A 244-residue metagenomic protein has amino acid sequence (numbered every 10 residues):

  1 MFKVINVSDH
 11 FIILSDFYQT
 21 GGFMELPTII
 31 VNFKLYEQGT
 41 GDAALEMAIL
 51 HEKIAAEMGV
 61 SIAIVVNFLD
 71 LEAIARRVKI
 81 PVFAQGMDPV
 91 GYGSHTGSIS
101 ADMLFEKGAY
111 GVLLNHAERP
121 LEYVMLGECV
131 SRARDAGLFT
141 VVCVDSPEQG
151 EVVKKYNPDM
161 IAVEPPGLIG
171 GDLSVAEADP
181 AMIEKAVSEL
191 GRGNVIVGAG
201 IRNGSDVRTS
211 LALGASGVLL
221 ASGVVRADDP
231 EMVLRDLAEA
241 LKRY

Functional and structural regions predicted by a protein language model:
I13-I99, T140, E148-N157, R226: Conserved N-terminal beta1-alpha1 strand-loop-helix module at the mouth
K34, N67, L104, E164 (+3 more regions): Conserved, mostly hydrophobic/aromatic
T40-E46, F68-R76, Y92-A101, A117-R132 (+3 more regions): Active-site-adjacent beta->alpha loops and helix N-cap segments on the catalytic face of soluble alpha/beta enzymes
Q85-P89, G93-H95, E122-V124, V142-P147 (+1 more regions): Glycine-rich beta-to-alpha transition loops that act as phosphate-gripper elements at the mouths of alpha/beta enzyme
G97, F105-E106, R134, K154 (+1 more regions): Non-catalytic positions within long, well-ordered alpha-helices that form the structural scaffold/packing of enzyme
G111-L121, I161-L173, L213-V233: Glycine-rich phosphate-binding active-site loops on the catalytic face of alpha/beta enzymes
D145-N157, I201-V218: Catalytic cores of alpha/beta
K154-V163, S174-G193: Short loop-to-alpha-helix "cap/lid" segments that border enzyme active sites across diverse enzyme classes
